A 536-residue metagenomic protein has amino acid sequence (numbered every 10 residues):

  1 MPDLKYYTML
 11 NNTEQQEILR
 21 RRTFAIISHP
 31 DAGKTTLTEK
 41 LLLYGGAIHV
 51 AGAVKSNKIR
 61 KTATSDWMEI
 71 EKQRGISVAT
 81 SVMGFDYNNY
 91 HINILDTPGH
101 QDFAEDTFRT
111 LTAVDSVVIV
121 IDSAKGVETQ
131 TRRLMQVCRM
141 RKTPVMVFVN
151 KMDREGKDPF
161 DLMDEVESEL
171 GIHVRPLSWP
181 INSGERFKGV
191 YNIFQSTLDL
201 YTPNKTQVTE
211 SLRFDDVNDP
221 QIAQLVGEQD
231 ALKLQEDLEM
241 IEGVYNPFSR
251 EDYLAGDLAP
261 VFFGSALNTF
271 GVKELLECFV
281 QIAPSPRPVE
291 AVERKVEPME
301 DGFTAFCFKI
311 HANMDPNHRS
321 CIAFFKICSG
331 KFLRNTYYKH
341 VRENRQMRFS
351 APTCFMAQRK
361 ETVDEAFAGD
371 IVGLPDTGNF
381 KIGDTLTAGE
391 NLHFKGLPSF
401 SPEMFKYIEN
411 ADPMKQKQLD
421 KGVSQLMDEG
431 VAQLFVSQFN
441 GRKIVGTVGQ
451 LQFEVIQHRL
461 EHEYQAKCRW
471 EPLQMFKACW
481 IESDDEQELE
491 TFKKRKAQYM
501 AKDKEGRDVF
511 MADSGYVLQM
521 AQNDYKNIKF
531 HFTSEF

Functional and structural regions predicted by a protein language model:
P2-F536: Structural and coupling elements of P-loop NTPases
